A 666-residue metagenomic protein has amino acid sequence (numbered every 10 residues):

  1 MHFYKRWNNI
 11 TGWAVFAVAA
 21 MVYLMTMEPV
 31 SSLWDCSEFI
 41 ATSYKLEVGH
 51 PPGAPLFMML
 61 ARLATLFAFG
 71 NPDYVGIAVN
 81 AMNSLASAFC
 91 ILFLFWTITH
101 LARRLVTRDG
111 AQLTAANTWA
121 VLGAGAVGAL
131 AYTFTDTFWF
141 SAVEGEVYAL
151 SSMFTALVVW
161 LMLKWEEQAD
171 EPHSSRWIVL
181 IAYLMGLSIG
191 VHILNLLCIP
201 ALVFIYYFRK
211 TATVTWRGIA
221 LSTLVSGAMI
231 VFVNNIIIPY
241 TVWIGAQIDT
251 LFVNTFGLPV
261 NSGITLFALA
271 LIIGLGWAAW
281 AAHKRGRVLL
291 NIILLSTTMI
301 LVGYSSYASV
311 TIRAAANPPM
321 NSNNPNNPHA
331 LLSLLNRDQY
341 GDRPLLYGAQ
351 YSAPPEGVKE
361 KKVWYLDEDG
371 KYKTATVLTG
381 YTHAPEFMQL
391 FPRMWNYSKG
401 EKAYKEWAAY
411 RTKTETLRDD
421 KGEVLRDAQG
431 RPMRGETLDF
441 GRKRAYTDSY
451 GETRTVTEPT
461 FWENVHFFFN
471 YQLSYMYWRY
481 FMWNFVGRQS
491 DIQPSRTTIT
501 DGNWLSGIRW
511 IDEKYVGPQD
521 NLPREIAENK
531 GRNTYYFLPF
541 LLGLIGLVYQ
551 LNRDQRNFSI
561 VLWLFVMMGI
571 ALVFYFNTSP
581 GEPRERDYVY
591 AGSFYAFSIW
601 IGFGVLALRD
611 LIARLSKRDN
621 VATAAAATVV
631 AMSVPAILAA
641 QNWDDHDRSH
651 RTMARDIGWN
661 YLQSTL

Functional and structural regions predicted by a protein language model:
M1-V22, F89, D109-G125, F267-V302 (+1 more regions): Start-transfer (signal-anchor) and selected internal transmembrane alpha helices of multi-pass inner/ER membrane
F3-L33, Y132-F134, H192, I230-N235 (+2 more regions): Transmembrane signal-anchor helices characteristic of membrane glycosylation enzymes that use polyprenol
W13, A81-L113, L157-L161, L541-G546: Transmembrane-helix motifs of polytopic, lipid-linked glycan transferases
L24-M25, P72-N80, L105-T118, G125-S152 (+4 more regions): Aromatic- and kink-enriched transmembrane "portal" helix at the membrane-lumen/periplasm boundary that abuts
M27-F39, G49-A61, N321-N323, N470-S474 (+1 more regions): Extracytoplasmic catalytic/substrate-binding loops of multi-pass membrane glycan-assembly enzymes
A102, T107, L113-W119, V158-W177 (+1 more regions): Membrane-interface transmembrane helices that cradle and orient dolichyl/undecaprenyl
V121-A126, L161, Q168-G186, T215-A228: Short hydrophobic alpha-helices at membrane interfaces in multi-pass membrane enzymes
L564, I570, E582-L606: Hydrophobic/aromatic-rich transmembrane helices and adjacent perimembrane loops
